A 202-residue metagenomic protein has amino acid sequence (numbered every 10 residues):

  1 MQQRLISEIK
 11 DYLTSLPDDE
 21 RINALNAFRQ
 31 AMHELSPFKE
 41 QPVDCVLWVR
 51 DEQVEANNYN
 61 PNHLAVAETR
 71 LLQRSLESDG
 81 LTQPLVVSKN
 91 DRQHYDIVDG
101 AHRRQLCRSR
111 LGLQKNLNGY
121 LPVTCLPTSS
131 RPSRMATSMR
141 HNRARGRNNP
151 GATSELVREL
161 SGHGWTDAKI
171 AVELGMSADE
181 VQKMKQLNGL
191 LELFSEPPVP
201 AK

Functional and structural regions predicted by a protein language model:
M1-T124, V172-E173, K183, L193-S195: Short, charged/polar connector segments at secondary-structure boundaries
Q2-S7, N26, N118, R140-K202: Alpha-helical interaction elements
V49, R134, N148-A152: Alpha-helix N-cap/N′ positions at the starts of helices
P127-A144: Basic, amphipathic alpha-helix used for nucleic-acid engagement in HTH/winged-helix/SANT-Myb modules and analogous
